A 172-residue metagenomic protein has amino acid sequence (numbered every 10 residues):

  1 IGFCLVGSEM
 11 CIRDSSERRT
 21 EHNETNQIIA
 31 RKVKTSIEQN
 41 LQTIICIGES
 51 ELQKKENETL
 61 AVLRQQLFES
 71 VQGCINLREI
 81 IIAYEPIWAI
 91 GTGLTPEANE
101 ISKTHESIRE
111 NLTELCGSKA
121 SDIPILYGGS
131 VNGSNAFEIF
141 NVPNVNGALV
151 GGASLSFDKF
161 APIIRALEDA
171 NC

Functional and structural regions predicted by a protein language model:
I1-G7, C11-I12: Single conserved hydrophobic/aromatic residue that forms the stacking wall/gate of nucleotide- or nucleobase-binding
E9, Q42-C46, E79-A83, D122-L126 (+1 more regions): Structural preference for beta-strand elements that scaffold enzyme active sites
R13-H22, I45, G93, S130 (+1 more regions): Glycine-rich phosphate-binding active-site loops on the catalytic face of alpha/beta enzymes
S16-L94, E100, T104: Conserved anion-binding
K32, S36, S154-C172: C-terminal helical cap(s) of enzyme catalytic domains, especially alpha/beta-barrels
G73-L77, E114-A120, A170-C172: Short helix-capping segments at alpha-helix termini
S102-E110, A120, I125: Flavin-dependent oxidoreductase catalytic cores
S134-N135: Short acidic active-site motifs
